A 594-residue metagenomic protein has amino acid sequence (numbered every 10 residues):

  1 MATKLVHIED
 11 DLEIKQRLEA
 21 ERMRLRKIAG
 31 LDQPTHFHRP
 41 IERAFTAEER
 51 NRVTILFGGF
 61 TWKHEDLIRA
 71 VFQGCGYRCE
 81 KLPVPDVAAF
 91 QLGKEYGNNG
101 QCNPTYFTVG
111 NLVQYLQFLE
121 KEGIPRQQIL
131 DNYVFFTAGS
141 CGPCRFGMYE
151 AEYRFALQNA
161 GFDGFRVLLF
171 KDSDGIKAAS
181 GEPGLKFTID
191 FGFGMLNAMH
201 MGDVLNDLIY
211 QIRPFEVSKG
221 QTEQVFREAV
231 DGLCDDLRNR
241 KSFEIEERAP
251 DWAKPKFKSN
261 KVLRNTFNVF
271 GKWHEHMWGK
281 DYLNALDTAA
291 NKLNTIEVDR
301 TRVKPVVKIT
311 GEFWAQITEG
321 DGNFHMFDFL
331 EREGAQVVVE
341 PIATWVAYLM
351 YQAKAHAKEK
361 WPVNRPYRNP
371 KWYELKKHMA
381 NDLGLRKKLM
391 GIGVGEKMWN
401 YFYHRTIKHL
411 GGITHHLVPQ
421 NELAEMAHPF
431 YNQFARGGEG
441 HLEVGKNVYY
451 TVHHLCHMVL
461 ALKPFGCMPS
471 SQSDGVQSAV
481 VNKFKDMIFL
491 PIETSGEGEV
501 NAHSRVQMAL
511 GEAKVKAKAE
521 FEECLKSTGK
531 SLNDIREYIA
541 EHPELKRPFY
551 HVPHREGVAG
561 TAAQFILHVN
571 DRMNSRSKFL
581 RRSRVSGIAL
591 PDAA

Functional and structural regions predicted by a protein language model:
M1-A594: An N-terminal assembly and electron-transfer interface module characteristic of large anaerobic redox and radical
